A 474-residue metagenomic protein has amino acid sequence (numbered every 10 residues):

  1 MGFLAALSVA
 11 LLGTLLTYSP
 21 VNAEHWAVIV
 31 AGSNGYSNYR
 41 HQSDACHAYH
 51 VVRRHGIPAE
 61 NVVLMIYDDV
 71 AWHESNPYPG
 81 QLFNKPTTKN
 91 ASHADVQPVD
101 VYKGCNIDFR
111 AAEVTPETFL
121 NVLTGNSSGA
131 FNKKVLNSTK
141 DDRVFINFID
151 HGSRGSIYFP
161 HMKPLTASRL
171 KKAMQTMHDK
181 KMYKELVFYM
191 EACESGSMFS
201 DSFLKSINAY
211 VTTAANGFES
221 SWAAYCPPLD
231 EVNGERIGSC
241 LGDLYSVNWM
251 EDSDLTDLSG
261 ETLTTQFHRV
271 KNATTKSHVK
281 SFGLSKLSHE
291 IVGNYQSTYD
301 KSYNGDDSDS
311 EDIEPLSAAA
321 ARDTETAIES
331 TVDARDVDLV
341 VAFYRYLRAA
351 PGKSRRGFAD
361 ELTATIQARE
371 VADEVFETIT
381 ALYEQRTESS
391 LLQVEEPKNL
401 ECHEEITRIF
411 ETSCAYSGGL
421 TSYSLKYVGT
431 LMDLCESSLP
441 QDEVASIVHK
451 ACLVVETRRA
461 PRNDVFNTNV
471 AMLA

Functional and structural regions predicted by a protein language model:
F3-A23: Cleavable N-terminal signal peptides of Sec/SRP-targeted secreted and luminal proteins
L16-V30, N34-A474: Cysteine endopeptidase catalytic domains of the caspase/legumain-like
